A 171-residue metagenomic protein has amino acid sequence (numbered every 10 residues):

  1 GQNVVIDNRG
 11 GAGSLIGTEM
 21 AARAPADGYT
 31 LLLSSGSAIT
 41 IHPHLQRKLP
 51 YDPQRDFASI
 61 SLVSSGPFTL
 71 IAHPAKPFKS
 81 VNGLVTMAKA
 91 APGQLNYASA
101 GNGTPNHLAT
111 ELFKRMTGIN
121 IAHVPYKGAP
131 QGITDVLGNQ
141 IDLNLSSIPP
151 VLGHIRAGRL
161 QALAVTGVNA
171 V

Functional and structural regions predicted by a protein language model:
N3-I16: Early extracytoplasmic/lumenal segment of secretory-pathway proteins
N8-G10, S34-S35, A100, Y126-K127 (+1 more regions): Active-site-proximal beta-strand/loop segments in catalytic clefts of secreted hydrolases
I16-A26, L112, M116, P130-Q140 (+2 more regions): Short helices/loops that flank or line small-molecule/ion binding pockets
M20-G28, H44-Q131, V168: Hinge/capping helix and adjacent helix->loop/strand transition within the periplasmic-binding protein
G28-S34, N96, D142-S146, A162-A164: Paired acidic/hydrophobic, glycine-rich loop segments that form the ligand-binding mouth/hinge of periplasmic-binding
L32-A38, A129, S146-V151, T166-N169: Beta->alpha turn/N-cap motifs
S65, S80, V151-V171: C-terminal lobe and pocket-closing loops of periplasmic/extracytoplasmic Venus-flytrap solute-binding proteins
